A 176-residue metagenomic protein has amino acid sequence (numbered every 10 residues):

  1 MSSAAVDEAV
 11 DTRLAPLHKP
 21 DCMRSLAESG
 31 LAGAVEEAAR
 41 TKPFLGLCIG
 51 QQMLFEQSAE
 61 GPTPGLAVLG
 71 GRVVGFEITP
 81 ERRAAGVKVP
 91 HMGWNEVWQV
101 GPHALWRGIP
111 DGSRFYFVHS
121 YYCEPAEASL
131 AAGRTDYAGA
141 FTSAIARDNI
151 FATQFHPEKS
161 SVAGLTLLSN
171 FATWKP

Functional and structural regions predicted by a protein language model:
M1-V10: Short acidic low-complexity segments
A4, A38, R72-P176: Amide-donor transfer/coupling interface in amidating biosynthetic enzymes
D11-T12, F44, V73, A131: Short, well-ordered beta-strand core segments
R13-L14, C48, H119: Short beta-strand segments
A15-H18, N149: Short, histidine-centered active-site or binding-site loop motifs used for metal coordination, general acid-base
L17-H91, S169: Cysteine-nucleophile active-site neighborhood
